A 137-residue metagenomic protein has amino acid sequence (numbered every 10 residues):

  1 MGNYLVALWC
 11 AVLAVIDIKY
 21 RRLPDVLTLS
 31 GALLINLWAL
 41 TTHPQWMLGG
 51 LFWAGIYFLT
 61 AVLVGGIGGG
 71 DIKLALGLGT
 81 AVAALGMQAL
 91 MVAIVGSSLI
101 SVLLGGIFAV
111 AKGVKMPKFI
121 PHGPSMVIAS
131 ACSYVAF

Functional and structural regions predicted by a protein language model:
M1-F137: A membrane-topology feature that recognizes alpha-helical transmembrane segments and their immediate juxtamembrane
